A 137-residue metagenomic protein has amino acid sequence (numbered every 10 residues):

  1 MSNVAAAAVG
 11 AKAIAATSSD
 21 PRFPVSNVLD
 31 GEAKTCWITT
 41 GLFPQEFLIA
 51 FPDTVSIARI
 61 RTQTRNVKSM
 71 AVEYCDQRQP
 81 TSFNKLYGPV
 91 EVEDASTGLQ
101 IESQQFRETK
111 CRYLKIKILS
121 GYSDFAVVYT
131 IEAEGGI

Functional and structural regions predicted by a protein language model:
M1-P52: Disordered, acidic Ser/Thr/Pro-rich linker "stalks" and the adjacent N-terminal cap of the next globular domain
M1-S2, M70, G136-I137: Activation corresponds to long, low-complexity, non-globular regions
Q45-P52, Y87-E132: Beta-sandwich interaction modules
E46, I57-R59, S69-A71, V128: Exposed beta-strand and adjacent loop surfaces of beta-rich binding modules that mediate intermolecular recognition
D53-N66, I116: A short beta-strand element within beta-rich, extracytoplasmic domains of secreted/secretory-pathway proteins
Q63-A71, Y122-F125: Extended, low-complexity, turn-rich repeat/linker tracts enriched in Gly/Pro/Ser/Thr and Asp/Glu that occur
V67-K85: Short, surface-exposed beta-strand/strand-loop-strand elements in extracellular ectodomains
Y74-D76, Y129-I137: Short beta-strand-to-coil "C-cap" segments at the C-terminal boundary of structured domains/repeats, marking
